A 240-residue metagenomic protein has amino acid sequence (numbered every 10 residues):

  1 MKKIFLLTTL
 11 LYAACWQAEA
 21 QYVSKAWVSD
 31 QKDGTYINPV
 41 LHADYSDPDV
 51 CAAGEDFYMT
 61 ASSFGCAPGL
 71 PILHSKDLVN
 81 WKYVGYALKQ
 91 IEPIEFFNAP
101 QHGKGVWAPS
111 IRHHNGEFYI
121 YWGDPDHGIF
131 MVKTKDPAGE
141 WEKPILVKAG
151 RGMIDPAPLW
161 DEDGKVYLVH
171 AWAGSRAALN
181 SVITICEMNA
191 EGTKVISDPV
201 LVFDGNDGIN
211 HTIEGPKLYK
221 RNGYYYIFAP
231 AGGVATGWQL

Functional and structural regions predicted by a protein language model:
M1-Y22: Bacterial Sec-dependent N-terminal signal peptides
A20-L240: Carbohydrate-active catalytic/glycan-binding domains of CAZyme proteins, especially the secreted or lumenal ectodomains
